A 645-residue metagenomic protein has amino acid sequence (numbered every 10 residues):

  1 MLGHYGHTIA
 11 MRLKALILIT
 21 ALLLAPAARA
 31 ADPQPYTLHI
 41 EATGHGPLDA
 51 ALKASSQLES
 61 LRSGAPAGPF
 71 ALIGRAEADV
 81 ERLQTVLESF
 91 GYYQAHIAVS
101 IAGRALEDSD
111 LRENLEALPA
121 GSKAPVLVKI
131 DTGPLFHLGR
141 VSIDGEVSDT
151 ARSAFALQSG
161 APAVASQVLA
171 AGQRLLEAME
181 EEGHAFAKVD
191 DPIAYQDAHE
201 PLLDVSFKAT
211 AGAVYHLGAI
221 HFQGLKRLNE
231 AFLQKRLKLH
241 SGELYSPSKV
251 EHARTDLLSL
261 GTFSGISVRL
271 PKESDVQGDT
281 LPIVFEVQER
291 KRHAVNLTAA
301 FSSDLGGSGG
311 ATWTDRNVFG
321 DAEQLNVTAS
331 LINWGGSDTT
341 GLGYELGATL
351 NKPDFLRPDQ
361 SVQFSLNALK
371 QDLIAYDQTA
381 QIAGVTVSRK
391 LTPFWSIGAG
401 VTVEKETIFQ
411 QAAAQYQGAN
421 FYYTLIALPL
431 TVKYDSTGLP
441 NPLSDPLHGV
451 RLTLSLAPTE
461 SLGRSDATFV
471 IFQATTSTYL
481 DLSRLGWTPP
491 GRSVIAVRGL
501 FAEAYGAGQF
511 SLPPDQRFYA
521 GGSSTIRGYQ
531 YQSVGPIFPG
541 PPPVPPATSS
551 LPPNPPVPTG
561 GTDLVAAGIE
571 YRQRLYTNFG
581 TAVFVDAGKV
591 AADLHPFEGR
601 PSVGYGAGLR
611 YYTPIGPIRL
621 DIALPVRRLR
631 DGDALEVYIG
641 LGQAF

Functional and structural regions predicted by a protein language model:
L2-A10: Short, Lys/Arg-enriched N-terminal segments with co-localized hydrophobic residues within the first ~10-30 amino acids
K14-A25: Bacterial N-terminal signal peptides
P26-A30: Sec/Tat signal peptide C-region and signal peptidase I cleavage site
A31-D49, S60-G307, N326-Y344, A348 (+7 more regions): Periplasmic polypeptide-binding modules associated with outer-membrane biogenesis and secretion
I73-G74, L115-A117, V164-S166, E182 (+10 more regions): Outer-membrane beta-barrel domain signature
S148-R152, S246-L443, L447-T453, R527-G528 (+4 more regions): Gram-negative/organellar outer-membrane beta-barrel architecture
H293-N296, A300-G306, T407-F409, A414-L575 (+3 more regions): C-terminal outer-membrane beta-barrel translocator/porin domains of Gram-negative envelope proteins and their
S330-I332, T581-A591, E598-S602, V626: Active/binding-pocket-proximal capping segment
